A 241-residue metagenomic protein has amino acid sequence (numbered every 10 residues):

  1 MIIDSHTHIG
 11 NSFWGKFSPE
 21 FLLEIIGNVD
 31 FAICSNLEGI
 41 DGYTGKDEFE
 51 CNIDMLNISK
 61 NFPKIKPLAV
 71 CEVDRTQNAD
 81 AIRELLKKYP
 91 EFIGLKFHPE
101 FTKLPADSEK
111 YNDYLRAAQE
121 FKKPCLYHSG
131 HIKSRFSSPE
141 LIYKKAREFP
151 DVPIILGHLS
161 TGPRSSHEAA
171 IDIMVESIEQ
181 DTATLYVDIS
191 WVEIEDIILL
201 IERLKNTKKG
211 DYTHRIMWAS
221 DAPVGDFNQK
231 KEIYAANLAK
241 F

Functional and structural regions predicted by a protein language model:
M1-D54, R83: An N-terminally biased module of ancient metal coordination in phosphate/nucleic-acid-related enzymes
I3-T7, F31-S35, K66-A69, I93-F97 (+4 more regions): Hydrophobic faces of well-ordered beta-strands that scaffold small-molecule active sites in alpha/beta enzyme cores
G10-F17, I40-E50, C71-A79, T102-S108 (+4 more regions): Acidic-and-aromatic substrate-binding clefts and catalytic sites of carbohydrate-active enzymes
I25-I40, F62, Y89-F92, V152 (+2 more regions): Active-site gating loops and adjacent loop-to-helix segments of metal-dependent hydrolytic enzymes
K46-F49, Q77-K87, P105-Y114, R135-F149 (+2 more regions): Distinct, well-ordered alpha-helical segments
K46-S137, T184-Y186: Active-site gating/metal-coordination segments in enzymes
E120, D151, T213: Active-site acidic short loop of glycosyltransferases
G157-F241: H/E-rich (His + Asp/Glu) clusters that bind or coordinate divalent metals
